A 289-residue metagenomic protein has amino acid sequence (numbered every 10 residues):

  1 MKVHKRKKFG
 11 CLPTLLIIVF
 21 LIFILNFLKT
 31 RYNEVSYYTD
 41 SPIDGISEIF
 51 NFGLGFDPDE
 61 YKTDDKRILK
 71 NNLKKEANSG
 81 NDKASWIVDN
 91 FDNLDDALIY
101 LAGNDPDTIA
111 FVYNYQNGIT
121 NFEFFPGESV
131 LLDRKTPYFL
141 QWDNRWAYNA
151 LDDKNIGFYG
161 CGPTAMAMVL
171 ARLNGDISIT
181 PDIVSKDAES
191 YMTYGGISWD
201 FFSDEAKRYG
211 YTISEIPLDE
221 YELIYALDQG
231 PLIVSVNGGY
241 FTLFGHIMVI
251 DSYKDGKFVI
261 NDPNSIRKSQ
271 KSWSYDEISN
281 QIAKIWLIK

Functional and structural regions predicted by a protein language model:
M1-K5: Juxtamembrane low-complexity tails/linkers enriched in Ser/Thr-Pro and polybasic
K7-L15, L21-D187: Active-site-adjacent structural segments surrounding the nucleophilic cysteine of cysteine proteases and isopeptidases
N26-E34, I43, S47, G238-K289: Active-site signature of cysteine proteases
D153-G162, D176, Y194-S198, E215 (+3 more regions): Extracytoplasmic/periplasmic, Sec-exported soluble proteins
P163-L170, P181, S185, W199 (+6 more regions): Extracytoplasmic/secreted envelope proteins and their assembly/folding machinery, especially bacterial periplasmic
T193-K257, I285-I288: Predominantly the structural core of cysteine protease catalytic domains
